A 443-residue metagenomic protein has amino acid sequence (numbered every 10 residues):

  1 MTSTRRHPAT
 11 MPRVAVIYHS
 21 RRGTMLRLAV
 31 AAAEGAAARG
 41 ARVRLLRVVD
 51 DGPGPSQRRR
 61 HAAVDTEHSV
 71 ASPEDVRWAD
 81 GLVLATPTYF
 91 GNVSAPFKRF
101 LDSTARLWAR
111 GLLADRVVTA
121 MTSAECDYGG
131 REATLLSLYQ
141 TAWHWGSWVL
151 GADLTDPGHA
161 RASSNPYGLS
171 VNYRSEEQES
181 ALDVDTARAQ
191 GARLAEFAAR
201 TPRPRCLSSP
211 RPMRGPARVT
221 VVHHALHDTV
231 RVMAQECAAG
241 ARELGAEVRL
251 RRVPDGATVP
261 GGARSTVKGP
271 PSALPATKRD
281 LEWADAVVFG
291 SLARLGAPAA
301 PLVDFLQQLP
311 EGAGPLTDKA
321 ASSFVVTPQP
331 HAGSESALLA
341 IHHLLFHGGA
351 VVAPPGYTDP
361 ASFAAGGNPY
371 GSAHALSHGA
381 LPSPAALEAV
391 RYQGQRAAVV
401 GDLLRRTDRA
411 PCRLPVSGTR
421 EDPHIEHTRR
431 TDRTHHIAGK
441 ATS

Functional and structural regions predicted by a protein language model:
T2-L112, A160, V171-P315, L376-E426 (+1 more regions): N-terminal beta1-alpha1-beta2 submodule of the flavodoxin-like/Rossmannoid cofactor-binding fold
T24, T86, N92, G130-R131 (+9 more regions): Gly/Ser/Thr-rich helix-start
V48-P53, G146-S175, V253-T258, G349-H378: Mobile beta-alpha loop/short-helix "lid" or hinge segments that flank ligand
A114-A162, A320-A365: Short, glycine-/small-residue-rich phosphate/pyrophosphate-handling segment
D432-T434: Arg/Gly-rich low-complexity intrinsically disordered repeat tracts
